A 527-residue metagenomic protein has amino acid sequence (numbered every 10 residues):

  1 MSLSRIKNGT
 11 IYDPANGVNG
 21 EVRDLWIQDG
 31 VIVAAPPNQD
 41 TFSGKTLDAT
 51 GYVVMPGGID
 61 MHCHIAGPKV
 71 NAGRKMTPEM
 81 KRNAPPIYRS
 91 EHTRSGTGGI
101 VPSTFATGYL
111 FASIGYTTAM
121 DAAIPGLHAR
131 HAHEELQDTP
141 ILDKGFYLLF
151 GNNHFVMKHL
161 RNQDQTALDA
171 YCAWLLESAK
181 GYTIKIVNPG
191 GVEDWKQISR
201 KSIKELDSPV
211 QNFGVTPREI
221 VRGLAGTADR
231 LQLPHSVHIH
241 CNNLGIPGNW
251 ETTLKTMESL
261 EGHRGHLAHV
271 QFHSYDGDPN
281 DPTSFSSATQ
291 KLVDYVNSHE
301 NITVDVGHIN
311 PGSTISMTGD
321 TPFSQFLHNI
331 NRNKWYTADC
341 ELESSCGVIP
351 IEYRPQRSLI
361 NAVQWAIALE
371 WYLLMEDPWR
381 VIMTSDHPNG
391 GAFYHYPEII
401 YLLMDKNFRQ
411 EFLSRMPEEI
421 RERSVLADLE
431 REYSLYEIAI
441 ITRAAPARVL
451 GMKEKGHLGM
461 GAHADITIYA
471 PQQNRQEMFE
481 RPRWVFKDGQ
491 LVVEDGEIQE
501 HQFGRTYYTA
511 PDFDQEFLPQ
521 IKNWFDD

Functional and structural regions predicted by a protein language model:
M1-T41, G67, R74-T118, C241 (+3 more regions): Active-site microenvironment of metallo-dependent hydrolases
N38-M55: Active-site metal-binding motif and surrounding structural segment of the metallo-beta-lactamase
M55-M61, M120-A122, H269, D305 (+1 more regions): Active-site neighborhood of phospho(di)ester-bond hydrolases with catalytic His/Asp-centered motifs
G58-P68, S236-L244: Histidine-centered catalytic micro-motifs
M61-P209: Divalent-metal coordination cores built from histidine and acidic residues
A66, L127-A129, N153-V156, G191-W195 (+8 more regions): Flexible loop/turn segments at secondary-structure boundaries
D143-G151, E258-H269, F408: Acidic, His- and aromatic-enriched active-site or binding-groove loops in soluble protein domains that engage sugars
D164-N188, V192-V381: Histidine/acidic residue-rich metal-binding segments in metalloenzymes
